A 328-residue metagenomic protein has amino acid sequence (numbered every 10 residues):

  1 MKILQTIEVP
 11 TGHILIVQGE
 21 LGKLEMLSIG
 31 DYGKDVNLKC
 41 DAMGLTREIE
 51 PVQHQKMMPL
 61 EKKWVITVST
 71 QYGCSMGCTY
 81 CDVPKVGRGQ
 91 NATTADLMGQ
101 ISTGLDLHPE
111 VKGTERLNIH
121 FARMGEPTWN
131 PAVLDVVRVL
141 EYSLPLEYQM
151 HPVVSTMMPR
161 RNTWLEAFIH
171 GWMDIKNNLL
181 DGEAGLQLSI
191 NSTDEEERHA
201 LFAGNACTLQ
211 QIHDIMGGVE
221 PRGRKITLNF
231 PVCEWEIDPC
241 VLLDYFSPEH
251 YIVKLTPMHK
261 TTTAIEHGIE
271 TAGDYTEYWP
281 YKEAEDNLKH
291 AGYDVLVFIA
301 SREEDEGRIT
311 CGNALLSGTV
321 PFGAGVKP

Functional and structural regions predicted by a protein language model:
M1-M43, D214-P328: Auxiliary Fe-S-binding modules of radical SAM enzymes
Q5-I7, I16-G19, I49, Q55-K62: Short, charge-rich binding segments
T6-E8, S69-T70, S155-T156: Short linear Ser/Thr-Pro motifs
L15, M26, V68, L186-L188: Short beta-strand motif preference
I29-K34, L45, G73, P84-R88 (+2 more regions): Glycine-centered small-residue hotspots that permit tight backbone geometry or close packing
G33-P59, T163-H170: Charged, glycine/proline-rich intrinsically disordered loops and linkers
A42-L45, K56-T103: Canonical Radical SAM [4Fe-4S] cluster-binding loop centered on the CxxxCxxC motif and its immediate flanking residues
G104-N287: Conserved AdoMet/S-adenosylmethionine-binding subsite of the radical SAM
